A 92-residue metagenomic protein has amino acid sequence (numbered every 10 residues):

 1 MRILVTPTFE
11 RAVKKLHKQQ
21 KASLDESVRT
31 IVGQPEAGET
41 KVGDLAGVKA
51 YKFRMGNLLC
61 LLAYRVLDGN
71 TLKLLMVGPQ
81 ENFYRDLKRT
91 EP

Functional and structural regions predicted by a protein language model:
M1-S27: Arg/Lys-rich, positively charged N-terminal/basic patches that mediate binding to nucleic acids
R2, M55-L61, R65-P92: Enriched for short, Lys/Arg-rich terminal
L16, L24, L45, L72-L74: Generic leucine side-chain signal with a strong bias for well-ordered alpha-helical environments
L16, V28-I31, T90-E91: Alpha-helix boundary/capping residues
R29-G56: A short, surface-exposed loop/turn module that caps and links secondary-structure elements
